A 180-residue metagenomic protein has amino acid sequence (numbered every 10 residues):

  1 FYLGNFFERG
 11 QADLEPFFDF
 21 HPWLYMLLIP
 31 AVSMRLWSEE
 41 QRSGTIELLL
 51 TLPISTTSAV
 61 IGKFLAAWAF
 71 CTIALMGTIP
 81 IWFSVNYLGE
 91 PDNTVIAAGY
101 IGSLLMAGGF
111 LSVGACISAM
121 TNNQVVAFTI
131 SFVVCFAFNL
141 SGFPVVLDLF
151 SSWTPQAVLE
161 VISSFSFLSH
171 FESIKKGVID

Functional and structural regions predicted by a protein language model:
F1-E39, F64: Hydrophobic alpha-helical transmembrane segments
F1-L3, Q11, L24, L65-V125: Secretory targeting signals
F6-F7, Q11, I130-I179: Terminal transmembrane helical anchor/hairpin motif
F7-E8, Q41, T45, V85-N93 (+4 more regions): Membrane-interfacial segments
L28, V32, M76-P80, S112 (+3 more regions): Transmembrane alpha-helix boundary/anchor motif
L36-A66: Helix-loop-helix units of permease transmembrane domains in multi-pass membrane transporters, especially ABC
P53, M120-T121, V178: Helix-loop interface residues and adjacent transmembrane-helix termini in multi-pass membrane transporters, primarily
A59, A127-F128: Alpha-helical transmembrane segments and their helix-entry boundary regions
